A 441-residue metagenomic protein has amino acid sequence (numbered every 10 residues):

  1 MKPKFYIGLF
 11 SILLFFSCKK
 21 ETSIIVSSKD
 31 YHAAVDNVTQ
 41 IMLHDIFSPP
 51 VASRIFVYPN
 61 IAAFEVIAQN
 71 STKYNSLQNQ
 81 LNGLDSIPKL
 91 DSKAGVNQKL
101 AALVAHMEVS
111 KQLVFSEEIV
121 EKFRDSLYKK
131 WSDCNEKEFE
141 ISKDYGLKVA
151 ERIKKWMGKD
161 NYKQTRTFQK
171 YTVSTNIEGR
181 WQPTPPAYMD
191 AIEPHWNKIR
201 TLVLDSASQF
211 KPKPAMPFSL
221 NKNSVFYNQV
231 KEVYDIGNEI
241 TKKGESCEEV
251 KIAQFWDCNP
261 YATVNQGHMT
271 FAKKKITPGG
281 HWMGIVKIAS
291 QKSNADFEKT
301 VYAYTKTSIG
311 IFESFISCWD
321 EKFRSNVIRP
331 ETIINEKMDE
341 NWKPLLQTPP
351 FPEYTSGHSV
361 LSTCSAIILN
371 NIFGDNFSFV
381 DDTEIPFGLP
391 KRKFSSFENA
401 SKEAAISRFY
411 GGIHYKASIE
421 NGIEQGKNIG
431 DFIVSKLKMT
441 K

Functional and structural regions predicted by a protein language model:
M1-I25: Bacterial Sec-dependent N-terminal signal peptides
K19-K441: Acidic/polar surface patches and capping/hinge elements
